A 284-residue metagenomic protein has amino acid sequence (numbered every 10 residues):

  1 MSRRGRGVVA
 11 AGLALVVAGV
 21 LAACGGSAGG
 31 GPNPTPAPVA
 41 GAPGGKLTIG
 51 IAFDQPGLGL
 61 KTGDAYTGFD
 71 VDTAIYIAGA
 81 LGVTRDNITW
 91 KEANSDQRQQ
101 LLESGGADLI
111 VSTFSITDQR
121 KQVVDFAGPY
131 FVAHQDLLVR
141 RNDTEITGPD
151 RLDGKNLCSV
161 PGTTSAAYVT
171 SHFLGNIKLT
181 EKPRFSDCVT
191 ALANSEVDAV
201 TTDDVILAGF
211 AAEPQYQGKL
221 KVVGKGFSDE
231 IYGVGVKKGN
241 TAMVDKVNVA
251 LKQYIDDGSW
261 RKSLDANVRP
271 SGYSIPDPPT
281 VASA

Functional and structural regions predicted by a protein language model:
G19-A23: C-terminal motif of bacterial Sec signal peptides marking the signal peptidase cleavage site
G25, D72-I75, G79-A80, D143 (+2 more regions): Extended ligand-binding regions for polar small-molecule ligands
G26-G30, N87, T164-T180, G218-V222 (+1 more regions): Ligand-binding clefts/hinges and TM-proximal coupling segments of bilobed small-molecule sensing domains
G31-I110: Extracytoplasmic small-molecule ligand-binding "clamshell" domains of the periplasmic binding protein/Venus flytrap
I88-Q100, T144-E145, T180-T190, N194 (+1 more regions): Short helix-initiation/N-cap motifs at beta->coil->alpha
I88-R151: Acidic, polar ligand-binding/catalytic clefts
T113-Q122, T170-S171, A193, D198-S228: A ligand-binding cleft/hinge motif common to bilobed small-molecule-binding domains
F131-V139, D204, A212-A250, P270-A284: Periplasmic-binding protein-like
